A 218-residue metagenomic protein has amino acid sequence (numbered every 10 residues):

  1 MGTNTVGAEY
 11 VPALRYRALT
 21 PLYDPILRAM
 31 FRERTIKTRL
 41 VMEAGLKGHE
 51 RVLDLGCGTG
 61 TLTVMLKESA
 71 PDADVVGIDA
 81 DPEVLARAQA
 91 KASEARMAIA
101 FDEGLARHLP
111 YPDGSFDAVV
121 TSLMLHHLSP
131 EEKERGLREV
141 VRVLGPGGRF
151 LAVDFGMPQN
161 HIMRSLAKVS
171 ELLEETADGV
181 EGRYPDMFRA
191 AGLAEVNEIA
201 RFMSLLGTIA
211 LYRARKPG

Functional and structural regions predicted by a protein language model:
M1-G45, T61-L62: Conserved class I S-adenosyl-L-methionine
G7-Y10, E68, L151-A191, E195-A210: C-terminal alpha-helical "lid/dimerization" subdomain adjacent to the S-adenosyl-L-methionine
M42-K47, E68, L109: Glycine-rich helix-loop-beta junction characteristic of Rossmann-like nucleotide cofactor-binding loops
R51, G147-R149: Short glycine-centered segments of the SAM/dcSAM-binding site in methyltransferase folds
L53-L55, T59-H108: Class I SAM-dependent methyltransferase SAM/SAH-binding core
R107-A118: A short acidic, Gly/Pro-enriched loop at the edge of an enzyme's catalytic core that lines a small-molecule cofactor
A118-E131: A short SAM/SAH-binding and catalytic strip from SAM-dependent methyltransferases
E134-P146: A short glycine-rich, Lys/Arg-flanked "PGG" loop and its adjoining helix->strand segment in the class I
